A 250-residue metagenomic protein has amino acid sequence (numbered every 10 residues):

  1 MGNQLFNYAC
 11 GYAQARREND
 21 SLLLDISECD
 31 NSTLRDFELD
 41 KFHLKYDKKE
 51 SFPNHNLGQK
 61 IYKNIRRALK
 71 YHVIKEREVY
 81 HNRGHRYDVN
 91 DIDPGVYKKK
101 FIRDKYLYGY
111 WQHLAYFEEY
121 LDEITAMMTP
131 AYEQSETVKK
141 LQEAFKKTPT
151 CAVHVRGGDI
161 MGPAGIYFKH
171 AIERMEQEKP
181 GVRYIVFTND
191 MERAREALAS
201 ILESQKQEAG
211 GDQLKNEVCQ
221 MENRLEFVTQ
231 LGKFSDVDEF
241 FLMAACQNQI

Functional and structural regions predicted by a protein language model:
M1, E28, W111, G157-D159 (+1 more regions): Short, flexible loop/turn elements at secondary-structure junctions
M1, K179-I250: Donor-binding and catalytic core of enzymes assembling or modifying cell-surface/extracellular glycoconjugates
M1-N31, R35-D36: N-terminal pre-catalytic "stem/leader" segment of glycosyltransferase-like enzymes
L5-Y12, R16, I166, V237-F240 (+1 more regions): A structural signal for well-ordered alpha-helical segments within the folded catalytic domains of diverse enzymes
E18-N19, Y62, R66-K70, E176 (+2 more regions): Cysteine-nucleophile amide-bond enzymes
L23-I26, A152-R156, R183-T188: Short beta-strand segments
D30-L34, M161, D190-A197: Short, charged/polar "capping" segments at the starts of alpha-helices and the immediately preceding loops
S32-G181: Secretory-pathway luminal glycosyltransferase catalytic domains
